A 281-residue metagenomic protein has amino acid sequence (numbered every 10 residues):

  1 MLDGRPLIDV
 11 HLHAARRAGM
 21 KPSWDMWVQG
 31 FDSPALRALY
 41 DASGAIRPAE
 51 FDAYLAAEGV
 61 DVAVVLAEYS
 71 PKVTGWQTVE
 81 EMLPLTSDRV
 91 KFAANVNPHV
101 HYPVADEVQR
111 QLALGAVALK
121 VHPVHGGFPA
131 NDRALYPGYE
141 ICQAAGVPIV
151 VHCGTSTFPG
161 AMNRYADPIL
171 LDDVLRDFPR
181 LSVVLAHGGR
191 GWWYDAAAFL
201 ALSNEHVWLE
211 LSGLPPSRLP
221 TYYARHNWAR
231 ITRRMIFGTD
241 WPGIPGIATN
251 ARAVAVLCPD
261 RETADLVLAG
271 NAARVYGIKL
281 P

Functional and structural regions predicted by a protein language model:
M1-H13, R17-A57, V62, I231-I236 (+1 more regions): Mid-to-C-terminal alpha-helical segments outside catalytic/metal-binding sites
L7-V10, V64-L66, A93-A94, K120 (+3 more regions): Active-site neighborhood of phospho(di)ester-bond hydrolases with catalytic His/Asp-centered motifs
H11, Q111, L119, C142 (+5 more regions): Conserved, mostly hydrophobic/aromatic
A15-A18, S70-V73, H99-Y102, G126 (+4 more regions): Active-site environment of divalent metal-dependent phosphoester hydrolases
W27-S43, L66, T155-P159, F178-V184: Acidic/glycine-enriched edge-of-secondary-structure segments
P48-A56, W76, E80-L83, Y102-A113 (+6 more regions): Amphipathic, non-transmembrane alpha-helical secondary structure
D61-V62, S70-T157, A161-Y165: Active-site gating/metal-coordination segments in enzymes
V117-A118, N131-I236: Catalytic pocket-lining loop regions of alpha/beta-barrel enzymes, especially the amidohydrolase/enolase/GH5 lineages
